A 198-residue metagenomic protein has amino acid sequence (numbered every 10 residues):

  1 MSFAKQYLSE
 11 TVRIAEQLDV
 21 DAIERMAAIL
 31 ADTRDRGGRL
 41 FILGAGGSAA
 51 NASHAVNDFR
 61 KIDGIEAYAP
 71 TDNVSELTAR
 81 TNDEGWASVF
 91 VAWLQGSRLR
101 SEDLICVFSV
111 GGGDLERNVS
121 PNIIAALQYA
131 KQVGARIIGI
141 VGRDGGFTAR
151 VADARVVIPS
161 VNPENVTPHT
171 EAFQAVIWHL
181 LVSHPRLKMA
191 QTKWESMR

Functional and structural regions predicted by a protein language model:
M1-L18: Generic N-terminal amphipathic, Lys/Arg-enriched alpha-helix
L18-R36: A short, well-structured juxtamembrane/interface segment
A31-L104: Glycine-rich, small/polar surface segments that engage phosphate groups of diverse ligands
A45-A50, G112-D114, G145: Gly/Ser/Thr-rich loops at beta-strand to alpha-helix junctions that form or flank small-molecule/cofactor-binding
G113-I123: Glycine/threonine-rich flexible loop motifs
Q132, V141-W194, R198: Short alpha-helices
